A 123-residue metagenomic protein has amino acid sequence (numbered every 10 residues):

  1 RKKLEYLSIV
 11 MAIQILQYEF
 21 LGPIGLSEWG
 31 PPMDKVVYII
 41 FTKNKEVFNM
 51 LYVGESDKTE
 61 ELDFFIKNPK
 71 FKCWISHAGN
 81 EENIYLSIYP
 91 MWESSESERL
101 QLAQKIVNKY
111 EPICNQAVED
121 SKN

Functional and structural regions predicted by a protein language model:
L4-F65, P90-N108, S121-N123: GIY-YIG nuclease catalytic motif and its immediate N-terminal context
I9-M11, L86, Q116: Residue-level detector of intrinsically disordered, flexible termini and proteolytic processing junctions
L62-Y85: A broadly used, surface-exposed interaction patch
P112-K122: Coupling/hinge elements of helicase-like and P-loop NTPase modules
